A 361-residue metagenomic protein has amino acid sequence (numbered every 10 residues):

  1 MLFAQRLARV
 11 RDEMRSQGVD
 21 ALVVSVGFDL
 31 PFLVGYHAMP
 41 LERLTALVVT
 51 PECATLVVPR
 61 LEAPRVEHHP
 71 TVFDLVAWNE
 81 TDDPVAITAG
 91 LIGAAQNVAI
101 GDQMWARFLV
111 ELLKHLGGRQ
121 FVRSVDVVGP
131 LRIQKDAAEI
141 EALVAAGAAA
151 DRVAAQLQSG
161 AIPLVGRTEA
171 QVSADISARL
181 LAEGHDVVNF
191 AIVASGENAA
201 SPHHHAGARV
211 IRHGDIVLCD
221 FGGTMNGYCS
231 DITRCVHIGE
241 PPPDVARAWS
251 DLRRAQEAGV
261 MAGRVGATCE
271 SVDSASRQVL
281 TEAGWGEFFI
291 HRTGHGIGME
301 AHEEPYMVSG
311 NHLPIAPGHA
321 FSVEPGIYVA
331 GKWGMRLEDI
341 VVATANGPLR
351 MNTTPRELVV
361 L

Functional and structural regions predicted by a protein language model:
M1-L361: Active-site neighborhoods and metal-handling regions in enzymes and metal-associated proteins
